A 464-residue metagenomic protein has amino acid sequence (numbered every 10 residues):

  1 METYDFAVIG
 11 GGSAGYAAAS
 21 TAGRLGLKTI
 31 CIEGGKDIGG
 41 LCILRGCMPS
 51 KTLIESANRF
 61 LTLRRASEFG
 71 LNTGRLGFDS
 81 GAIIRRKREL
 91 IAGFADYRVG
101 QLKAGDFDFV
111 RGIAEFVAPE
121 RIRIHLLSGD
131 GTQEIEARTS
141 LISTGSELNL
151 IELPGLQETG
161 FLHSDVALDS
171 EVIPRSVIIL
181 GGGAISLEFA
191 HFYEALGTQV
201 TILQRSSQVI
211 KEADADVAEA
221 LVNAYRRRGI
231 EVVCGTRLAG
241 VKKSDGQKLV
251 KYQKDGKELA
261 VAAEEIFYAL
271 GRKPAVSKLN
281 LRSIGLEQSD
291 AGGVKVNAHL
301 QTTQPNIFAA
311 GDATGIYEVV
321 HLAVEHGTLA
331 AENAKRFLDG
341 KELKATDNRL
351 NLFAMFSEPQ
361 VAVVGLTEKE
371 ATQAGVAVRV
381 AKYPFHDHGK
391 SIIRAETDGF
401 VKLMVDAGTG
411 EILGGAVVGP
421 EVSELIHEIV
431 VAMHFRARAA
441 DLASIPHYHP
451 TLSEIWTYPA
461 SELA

Functional and structural regions predicted by a protein language model:
M1-G12, I173-L180: Beta1/beta-strand and adjacent pyrophosphate-binding region of the FAD-binding site in flavoprotein oxidoreductases
E2-Y4, S20-L27, E33-I173, S206-I210 (+6 more regions): Glycine-rich flavin
A7-I9, A114, E134-G145, I179-L180 (+2 more regions): Short hydrophobic core segments
I9-A18, G23-K36, L41, M48 (+4 more regions): Flexible, glycine-rich terminal cap/loop adjacent to redox cofactors in electron-transfer oxidoreductases
C47, T144-L203, V232, R282-I284 (+2 more regions): Glycine-rich dinucleotide-binding loop and its adjacent helix/turn
G74, D108-R111, E115-S128, L196-A298 (+3 more regions): A Rossmann-like FAD-binding core segment of flavoenzymes
Q157-P174, A260-G340: FAD-site-proximal beta/loop scaffold in flavoenzymes
